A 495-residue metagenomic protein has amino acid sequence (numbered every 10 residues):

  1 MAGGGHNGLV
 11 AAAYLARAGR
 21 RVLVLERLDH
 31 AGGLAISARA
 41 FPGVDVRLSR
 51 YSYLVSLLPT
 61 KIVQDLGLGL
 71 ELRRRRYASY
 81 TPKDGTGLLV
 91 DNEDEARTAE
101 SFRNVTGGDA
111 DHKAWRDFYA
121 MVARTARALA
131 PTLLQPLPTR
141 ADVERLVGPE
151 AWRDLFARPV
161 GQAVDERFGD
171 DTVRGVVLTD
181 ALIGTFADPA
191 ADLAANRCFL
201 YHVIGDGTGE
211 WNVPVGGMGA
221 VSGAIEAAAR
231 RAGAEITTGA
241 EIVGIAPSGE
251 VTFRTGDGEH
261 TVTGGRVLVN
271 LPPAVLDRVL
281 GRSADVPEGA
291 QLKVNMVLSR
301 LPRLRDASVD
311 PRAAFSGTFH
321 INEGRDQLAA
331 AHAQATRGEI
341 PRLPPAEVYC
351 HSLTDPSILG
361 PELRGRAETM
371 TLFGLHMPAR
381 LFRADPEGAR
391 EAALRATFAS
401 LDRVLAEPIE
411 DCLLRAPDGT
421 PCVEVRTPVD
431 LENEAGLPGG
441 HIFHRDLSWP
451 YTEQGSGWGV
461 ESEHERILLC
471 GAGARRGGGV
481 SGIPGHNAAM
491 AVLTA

Functional and structural regions predicted by a protein language model:
M1-A128, E288: N-terminal glycine-rich phosphate/pyrophosphate-binding loop and immediately adjacent elements
D84-G87, N92-D192: Rossmann-like flavin
G148-Q162, G205-A227, D385-A393: Short beta-strand to alpha-helix junction loop
D170, R174-P189, P341-Y349, E407-R475: A glycine-rich dinucleotide-binding beta-alpha-beta segment and adjacent secondary-structure elements that constitute
Y201-S248, T255: Helical element adjacent to the flavin cofactor pocket in flavoenzyme catalytic cores
P214, A240-E362: Mid-domain catalytic core of redox enzymes that form a hydrophobic substrate pocket/lid adjacent to a catalytic redox
E347-H444: FAD-dependent oxidoreductase catalytic-site/capping-region signature
C470-L493: A conserved FAD-binding loop/helix module that cradles the flavin
